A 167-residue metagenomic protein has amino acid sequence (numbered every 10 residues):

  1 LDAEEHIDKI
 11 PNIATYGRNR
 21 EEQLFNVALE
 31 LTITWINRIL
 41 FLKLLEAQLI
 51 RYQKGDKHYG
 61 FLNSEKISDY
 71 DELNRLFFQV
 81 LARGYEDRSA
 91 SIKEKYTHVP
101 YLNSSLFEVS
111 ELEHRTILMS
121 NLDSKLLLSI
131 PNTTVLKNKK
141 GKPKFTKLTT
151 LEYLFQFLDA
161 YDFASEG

Functional and structural regions predicted by a protein language model:
L1-G167: Preference for the N-terminal adenyl/adenosyl cofactor-binding alpha/beta module
